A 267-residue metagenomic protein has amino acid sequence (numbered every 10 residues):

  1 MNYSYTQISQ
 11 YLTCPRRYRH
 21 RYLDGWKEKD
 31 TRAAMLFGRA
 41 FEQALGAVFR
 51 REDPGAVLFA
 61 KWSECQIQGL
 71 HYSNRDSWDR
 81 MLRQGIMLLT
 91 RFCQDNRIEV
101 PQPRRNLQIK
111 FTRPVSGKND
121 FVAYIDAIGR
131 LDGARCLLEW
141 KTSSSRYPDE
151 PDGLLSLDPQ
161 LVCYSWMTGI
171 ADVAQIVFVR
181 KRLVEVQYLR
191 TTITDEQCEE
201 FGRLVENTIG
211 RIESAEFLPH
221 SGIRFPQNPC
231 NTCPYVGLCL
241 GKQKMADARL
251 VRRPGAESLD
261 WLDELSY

Functional and structural regions predicted by a protein language model:
M1-Q7: Short acidic, Pro/Gly- and aromatic-enriched capping/linker segments at domain boundaries
I8-R51, L82, Q108-I109, T232-Y235: Nuclease catalytic cores
Y11-R19, E52-G69, G169-K181: Short, compositionally biased low-complexity segments
P15-E28, K61-L70, L137, S145-R146 (+1 more regions): Short amphipathic alpha-helical segments and their helix-coil junctions
A33, F37, M81, L157-Q160 (+1 more regions): Hydrophobic (often cysteine-bearing) scaffold residues that line and stabilize catalytic clefts of nucleotide/cofactor
A44-K110, P114: A non-catalytic, helix-rich entry segment at domain boundaries
R104-G210: Mg2+/Mn2+-dependent nuclease catalytic core
L154, S165-Y267: Metal-dependent nuclease catalytic regions and adjoining charged, substrate-binding loops involved in nucleic-acid end
